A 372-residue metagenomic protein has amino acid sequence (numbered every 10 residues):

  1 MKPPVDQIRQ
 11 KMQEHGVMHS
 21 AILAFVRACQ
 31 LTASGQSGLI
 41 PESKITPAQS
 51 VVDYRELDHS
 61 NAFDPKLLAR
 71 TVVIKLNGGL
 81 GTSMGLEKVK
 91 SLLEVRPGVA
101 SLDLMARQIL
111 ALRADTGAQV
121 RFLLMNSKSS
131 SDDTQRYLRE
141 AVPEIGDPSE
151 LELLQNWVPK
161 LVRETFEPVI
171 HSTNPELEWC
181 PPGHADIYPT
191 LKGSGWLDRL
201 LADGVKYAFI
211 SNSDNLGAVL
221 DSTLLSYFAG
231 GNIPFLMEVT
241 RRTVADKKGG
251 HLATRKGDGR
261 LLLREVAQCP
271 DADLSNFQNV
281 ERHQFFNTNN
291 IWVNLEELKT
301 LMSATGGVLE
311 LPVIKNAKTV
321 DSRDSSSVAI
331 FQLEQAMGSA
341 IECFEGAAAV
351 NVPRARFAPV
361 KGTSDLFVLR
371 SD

Functional and structural regions predicted by a protein language model:
K2-L151, K160-L161, H171-C180, H184 (+3 more regions): N-terminal glycine-rich phosphate-binding loop and ensuing alpha1 helix
T32, T46, T71, T82 (+13 more regions): Residue-identity detector for threonine
F63-I74, E94-S101, L151-Q155, P182-L191 (+3 more regions): Phosphate-binding glycine-rich loops and adjacent basic patches that engage nucleotide phosphates, nucleic-acid
K75, P143-K248, T254: Conserved beta-loop-beta/alpha segment of the NTase-like Rossmann-fold superfamily that binds/positions NTPs
N126, Q155-W157, N351-P353: A general secondary-structure junction signal
R199-N212, G217-D221, S226-D372: Catalytic core of tubulin tyrosine ligase-like
